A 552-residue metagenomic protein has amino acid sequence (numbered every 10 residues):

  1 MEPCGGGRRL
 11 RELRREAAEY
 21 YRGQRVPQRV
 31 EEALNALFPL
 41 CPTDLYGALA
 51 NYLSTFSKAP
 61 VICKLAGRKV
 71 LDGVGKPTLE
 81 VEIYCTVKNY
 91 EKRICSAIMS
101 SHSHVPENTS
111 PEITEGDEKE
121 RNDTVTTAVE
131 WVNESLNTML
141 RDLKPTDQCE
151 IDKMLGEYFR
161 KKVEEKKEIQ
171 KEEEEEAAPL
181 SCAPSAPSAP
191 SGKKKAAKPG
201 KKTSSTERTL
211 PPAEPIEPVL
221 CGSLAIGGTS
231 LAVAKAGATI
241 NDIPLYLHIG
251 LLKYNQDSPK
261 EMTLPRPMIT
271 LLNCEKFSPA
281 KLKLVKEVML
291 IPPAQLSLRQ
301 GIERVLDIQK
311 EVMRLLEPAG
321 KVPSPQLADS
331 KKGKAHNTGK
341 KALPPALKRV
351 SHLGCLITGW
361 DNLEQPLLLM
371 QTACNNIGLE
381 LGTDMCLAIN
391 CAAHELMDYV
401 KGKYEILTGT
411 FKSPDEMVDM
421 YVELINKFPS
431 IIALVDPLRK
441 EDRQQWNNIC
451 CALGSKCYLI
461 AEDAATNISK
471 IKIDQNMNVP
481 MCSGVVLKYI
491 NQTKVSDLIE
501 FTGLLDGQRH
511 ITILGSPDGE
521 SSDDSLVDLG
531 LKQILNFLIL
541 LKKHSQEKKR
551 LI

Functional and structural regions predicted by a protein language model:
M1-A59: Long, compositionally biased intrinsically disordered regulatory segments in eukaryotic proteins
L53, S57, I83-N89, V132-N133 (+14 more regions): Structural signal for hydrophobic packing residues in well-ordered secondary-structure cores of soluble enzyme domains
L53-T78: Short, Gly/Pro- and small/polar-rich lid/capping loops
K69, L79-K88, C95-S101, P267-P292 (+4 more regions): Short beta-strand elements
K69-I83, E217-I243, L264-K286, A393 (+2 more regions): Conserved phosphate/anionic-ligand binding catalytic regions in large, soluble enzymes, centered on
H102-I243: Metal- or metallocofactor-binding catalytic centers and their adjacent structured scaffolds across diverse enzyme
P106, T114-E115, P244, L252-N255 (+1 more regions): Mobile "lid/hinge" segments at catalytic clefts and subdomain interfaces of large enzymes
P325, A342-L347, L356-I552: Catalytic core of soluble alpha/beta enzymes
